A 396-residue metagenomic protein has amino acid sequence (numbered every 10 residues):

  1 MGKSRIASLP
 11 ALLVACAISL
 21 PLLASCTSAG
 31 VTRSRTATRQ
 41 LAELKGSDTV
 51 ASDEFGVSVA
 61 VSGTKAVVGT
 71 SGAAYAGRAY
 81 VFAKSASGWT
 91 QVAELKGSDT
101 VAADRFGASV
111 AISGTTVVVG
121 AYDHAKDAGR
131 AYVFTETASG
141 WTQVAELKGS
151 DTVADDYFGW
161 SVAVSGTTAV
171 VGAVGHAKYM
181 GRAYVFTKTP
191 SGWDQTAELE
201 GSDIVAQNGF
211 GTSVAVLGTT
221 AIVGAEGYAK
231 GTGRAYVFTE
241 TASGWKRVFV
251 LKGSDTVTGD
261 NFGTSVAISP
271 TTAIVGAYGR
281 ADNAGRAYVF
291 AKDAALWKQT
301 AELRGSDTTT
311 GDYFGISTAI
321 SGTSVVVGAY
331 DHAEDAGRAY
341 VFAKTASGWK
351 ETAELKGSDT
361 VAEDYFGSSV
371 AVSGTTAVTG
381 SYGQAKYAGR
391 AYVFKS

Functional and structural regions predicted by a protein language model:
M1-L13: Bacterial N-terminal signal peptides that target proteins for export
A11-L22: Bacterial N-terminal signal peptides
C26-S396: Conserved beta-strand/short-helix segments that make up beta-rich extracellular adhesion/recognition modules
